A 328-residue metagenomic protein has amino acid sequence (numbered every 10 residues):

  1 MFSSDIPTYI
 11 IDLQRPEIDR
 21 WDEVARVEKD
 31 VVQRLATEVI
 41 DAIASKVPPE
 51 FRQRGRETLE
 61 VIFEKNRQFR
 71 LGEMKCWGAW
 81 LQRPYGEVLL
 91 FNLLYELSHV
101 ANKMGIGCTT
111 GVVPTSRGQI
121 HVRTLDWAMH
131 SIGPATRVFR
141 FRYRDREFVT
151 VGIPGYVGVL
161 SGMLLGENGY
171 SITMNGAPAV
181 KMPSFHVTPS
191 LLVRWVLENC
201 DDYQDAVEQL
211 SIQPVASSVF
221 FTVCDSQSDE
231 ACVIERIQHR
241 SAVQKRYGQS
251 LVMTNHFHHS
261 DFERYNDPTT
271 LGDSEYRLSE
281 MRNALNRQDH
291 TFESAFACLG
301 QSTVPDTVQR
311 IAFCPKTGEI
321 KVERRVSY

Functional and structural regions predicted by a protein language model:
M1-G86, T115-Y328: C-terminal, well-structured catalytic/ligand-binding subdomain of enzymes
G86-H121: Gly/Pro-rich turn-and-neighbor structural signature
